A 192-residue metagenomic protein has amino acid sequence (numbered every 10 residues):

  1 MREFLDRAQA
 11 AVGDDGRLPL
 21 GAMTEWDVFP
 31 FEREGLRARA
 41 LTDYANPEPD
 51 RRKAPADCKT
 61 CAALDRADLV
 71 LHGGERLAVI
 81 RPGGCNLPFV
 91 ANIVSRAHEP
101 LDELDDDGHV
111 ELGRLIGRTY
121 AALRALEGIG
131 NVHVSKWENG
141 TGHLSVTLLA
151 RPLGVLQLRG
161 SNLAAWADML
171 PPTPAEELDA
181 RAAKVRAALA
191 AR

Functional and structural regions predicted by a protein language model:
M1-A91: Active-site microenvironments that recognize anionic phosphate/pyrophosphate groups
R17-L18, V28-G35, P152-R192: C-terminal helix-cap and adjacent tail motif
G73-V79, L101, E111-R114, N139: Glycine- and small hydrophobic-enriched segments that form the cores of compact globular domains
C85-N86, E99, P152-V155: Short, charged/polar surface micro-motifs in flexible loops or helix N-caps
A91-L115, W166-P174: Short histidine-centered catalytic/ligand-binding loop motif
V110-L126: Active-site helix/loop of acyl-thioester processing domains in fatty-acid/polyketide metabolism, spanning hotdog-fold
E127-G140: A short glycine-rich, hydrophobically flanked beta-strand micro-motif that places a catalytic Asp/Glu for divalent metal
L144-R151: A short beta-strand motif that forms the metal-chelation/ATP-contact edge of phosphoryl-transfer active sites
